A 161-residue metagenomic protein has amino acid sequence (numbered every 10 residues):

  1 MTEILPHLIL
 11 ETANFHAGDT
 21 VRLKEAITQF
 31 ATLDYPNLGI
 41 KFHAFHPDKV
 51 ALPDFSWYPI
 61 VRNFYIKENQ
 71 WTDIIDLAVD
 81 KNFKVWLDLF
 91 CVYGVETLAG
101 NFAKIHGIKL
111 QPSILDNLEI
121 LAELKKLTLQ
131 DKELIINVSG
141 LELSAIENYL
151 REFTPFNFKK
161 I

Functional and structural regions predicted by a protein language model:
P6-T12, L38-H43, V85-D88, H106-L110 (+2 more regions): Hydrophobic faces of well-ordered beta-strands that scaffold small-molecule active sites in alpha/beta enzyme cores
H7-A26, Y58-Y65, F83-L89, P112 (+1 more regions): Active-site mouth loops of central-metabolism enzymes
E11, F30, L98: Conserved, mostly hydrophobic/aromatic
N14, G18, P36-I66: Glycine-rich, proline-tolerant flexible connector loops at the mouths of alpha/beta enzymes
D19-T20, Y65-W71, C91-E96, L110-K132 (+1 more regions): Active-site-adjacent beta->alpha loops and helix N-cap segments on the catalytic face of soluble alpha/beta enzymes
K24-H46, N101-K104: Catalytic domains of carbohydrate-active enzymes, especially glycoside hydrolases
L33-D34, T72-V85: A structural motif corresponding to the C-terminal end of an alpha-helix and its immediate exit/capping segment
Y35-P36, A99-I108, K125-L134, E152-K160: Glycine-enriched alpha-helix->loop->beta-strand junction motifs that scaffold or abut catalytic
